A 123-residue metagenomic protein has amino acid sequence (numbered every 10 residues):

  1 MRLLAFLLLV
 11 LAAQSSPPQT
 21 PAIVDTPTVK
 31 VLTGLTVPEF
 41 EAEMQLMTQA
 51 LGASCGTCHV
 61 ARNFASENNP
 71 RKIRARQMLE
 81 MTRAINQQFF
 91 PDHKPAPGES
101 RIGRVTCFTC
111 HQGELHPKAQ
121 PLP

Functional and structural regions predicted by a protein language model:
L3-A12: Sec-dependent N-terminal signal peptides
S15-P123: Sequence context surrounding c-type heme c attachment/ligation sites in exported
